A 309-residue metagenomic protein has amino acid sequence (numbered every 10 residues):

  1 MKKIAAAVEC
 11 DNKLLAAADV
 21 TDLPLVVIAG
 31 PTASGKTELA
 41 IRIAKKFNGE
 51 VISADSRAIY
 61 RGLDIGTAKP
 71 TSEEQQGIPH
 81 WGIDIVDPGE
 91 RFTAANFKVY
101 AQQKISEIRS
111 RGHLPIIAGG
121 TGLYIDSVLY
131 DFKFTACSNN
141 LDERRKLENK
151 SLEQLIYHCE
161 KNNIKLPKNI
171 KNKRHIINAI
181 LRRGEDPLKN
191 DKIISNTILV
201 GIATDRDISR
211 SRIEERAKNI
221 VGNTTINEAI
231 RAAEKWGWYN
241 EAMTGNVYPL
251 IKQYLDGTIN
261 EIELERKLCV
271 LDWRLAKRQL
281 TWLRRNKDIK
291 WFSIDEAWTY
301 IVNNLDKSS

Functional and structural regions predicted by a protein language model:
M1-S309: Phosphate/pyrophosphate-binding catalytic cores of soluble transferases and nucleic-acid-acting enzymes
